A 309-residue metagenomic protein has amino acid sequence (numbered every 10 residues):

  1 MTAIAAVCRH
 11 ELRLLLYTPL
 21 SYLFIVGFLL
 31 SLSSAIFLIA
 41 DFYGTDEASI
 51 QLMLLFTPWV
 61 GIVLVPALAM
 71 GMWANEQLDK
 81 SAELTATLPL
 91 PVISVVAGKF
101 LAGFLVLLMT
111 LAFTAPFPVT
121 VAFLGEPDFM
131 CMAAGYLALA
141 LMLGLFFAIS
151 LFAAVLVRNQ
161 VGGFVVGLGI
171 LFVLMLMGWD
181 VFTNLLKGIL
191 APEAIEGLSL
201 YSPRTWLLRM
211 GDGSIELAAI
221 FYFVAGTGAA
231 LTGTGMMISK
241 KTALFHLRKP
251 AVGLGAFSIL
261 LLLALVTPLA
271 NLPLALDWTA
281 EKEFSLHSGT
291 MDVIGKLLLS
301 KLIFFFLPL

Functional and structural regions predicted by a protein language model:
M1-Y22, A243: Aromatic- and glycine-rich beta-strand/loop motifs that create alpha-glucan
L23, M53-N75: Long, hydrophobic alpha-helical segments
S34-F37, G44-E47, T57-V60, A97-G163: Secretory targeting signals
F42, E47, L156, G163-I238 (+2 more regions): Terminal transmembrane helical anchor/hairpin motif
S49, L68-A86, F100: Transmembrane helix boundary and interhelical loop/hinge segments in multi-pass membrane proteins
F245-L272: Internal/C-terminal transmembrane anchor helices
P273-L309: Juxtamembrane extramembrane loops of integral membrane proteins
